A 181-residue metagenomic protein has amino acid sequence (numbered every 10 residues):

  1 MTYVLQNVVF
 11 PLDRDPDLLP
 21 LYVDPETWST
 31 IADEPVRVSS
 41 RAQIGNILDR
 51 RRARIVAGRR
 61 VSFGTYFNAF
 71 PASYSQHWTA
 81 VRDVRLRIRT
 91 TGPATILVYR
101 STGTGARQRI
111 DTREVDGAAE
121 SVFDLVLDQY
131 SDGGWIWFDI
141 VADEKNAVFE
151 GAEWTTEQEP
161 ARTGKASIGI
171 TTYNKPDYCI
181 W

Functional and structural regions predicted by a protein language model:
Y3-A161: Beta-strand-enriched, solvent-exposed domains that form extended recognition/catalytic surfaces
K165-G169: Cell-envelope/extracellular polymer assembly enzymes that use nucleotide-activated donors
T172: Phosphate-binding glycine-rich loops and their immediate beta-loop-alpha structural context
K175-W181: Short, well-formed alpha-helical segments that are part of the catalytic scaffolds of diverse glycosyltransferases
